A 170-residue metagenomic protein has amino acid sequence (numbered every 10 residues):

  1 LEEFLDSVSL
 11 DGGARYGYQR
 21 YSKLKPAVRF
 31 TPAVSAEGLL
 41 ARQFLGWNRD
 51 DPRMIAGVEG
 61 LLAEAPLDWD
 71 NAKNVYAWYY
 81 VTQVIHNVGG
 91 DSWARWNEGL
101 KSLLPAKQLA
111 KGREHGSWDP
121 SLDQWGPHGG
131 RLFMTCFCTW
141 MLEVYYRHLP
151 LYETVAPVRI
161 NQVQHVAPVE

Functional and structural regions predicted by a protein language model:
E3-S102, A110-K111, H115-E153, R159 (+1 more regions): An alpha-helical repeat/solenoid feature that recognizes helix-turn-helix modules
